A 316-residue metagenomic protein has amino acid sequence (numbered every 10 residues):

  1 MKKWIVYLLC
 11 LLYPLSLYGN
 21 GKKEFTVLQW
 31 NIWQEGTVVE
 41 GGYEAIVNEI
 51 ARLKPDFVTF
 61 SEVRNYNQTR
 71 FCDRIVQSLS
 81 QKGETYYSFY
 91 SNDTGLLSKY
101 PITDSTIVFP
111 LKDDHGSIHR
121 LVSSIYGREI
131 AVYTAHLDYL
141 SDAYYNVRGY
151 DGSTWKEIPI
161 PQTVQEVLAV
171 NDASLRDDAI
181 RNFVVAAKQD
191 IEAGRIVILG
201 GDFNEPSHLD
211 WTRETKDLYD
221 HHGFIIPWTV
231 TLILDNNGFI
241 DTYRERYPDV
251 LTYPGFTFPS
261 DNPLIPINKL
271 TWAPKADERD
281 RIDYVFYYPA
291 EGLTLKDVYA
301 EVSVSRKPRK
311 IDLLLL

Functional and structural regions predicted by a protein language model:
K2-K3, L17-K82, D280: N-terminal, active-site-proximal structural segment of metallo-dependent hydrolase catalytic domains
L8-Y18: Hydrophobic h-region of N-terminal signal peptides that target proteins for export in Gram-negative bacteria
F25-I32, I46-T69, R120, V132-A135 (+4 more regions): Active-site beta-strand/loop signature of hydrolases that rely on acidic residues for catalysis
Q34-G41, T59-F60, S141-Y144, H208 (+2 more regions): Short, solvent-exposed loop/turn elements at domain surfaces
V39, V63-D151, A300: Structured beta-strand-rich core segments of catalytic domains in phosphoester-bond hydrolases
K54, K99-P101, G238, A290: Residue-level detector of structured alpha->beta connecting loops
Y145-A173, E214-K216: A solvent-exposed, charged loop/short amphipathic helix patch at secondary-structure junctions
K188-I198, F203-L316: Metal-dependent phosphoester-hydrolase catalytic domains
